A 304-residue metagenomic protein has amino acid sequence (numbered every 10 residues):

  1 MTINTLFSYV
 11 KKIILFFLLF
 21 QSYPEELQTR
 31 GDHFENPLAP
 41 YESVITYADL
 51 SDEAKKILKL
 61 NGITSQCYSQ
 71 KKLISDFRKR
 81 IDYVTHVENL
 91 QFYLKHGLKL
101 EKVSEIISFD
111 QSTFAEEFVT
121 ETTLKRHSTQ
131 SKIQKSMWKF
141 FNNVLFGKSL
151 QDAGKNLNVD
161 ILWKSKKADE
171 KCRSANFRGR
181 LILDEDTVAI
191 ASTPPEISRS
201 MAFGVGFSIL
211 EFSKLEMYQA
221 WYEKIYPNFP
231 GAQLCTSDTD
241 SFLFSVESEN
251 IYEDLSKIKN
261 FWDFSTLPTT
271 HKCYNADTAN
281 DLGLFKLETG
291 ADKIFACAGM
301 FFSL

Functional and structural regions predicted by a protein language model:
M1-L304: Conserved acidic
